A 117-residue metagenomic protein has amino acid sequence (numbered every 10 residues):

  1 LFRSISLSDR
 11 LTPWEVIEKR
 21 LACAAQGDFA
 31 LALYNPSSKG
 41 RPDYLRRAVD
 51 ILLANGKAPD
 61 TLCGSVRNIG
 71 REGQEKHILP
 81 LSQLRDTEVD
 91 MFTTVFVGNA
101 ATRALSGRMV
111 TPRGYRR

Functional and structural regions predicted by a protein language model:
F2-G27: Class I SAM-dependent methyltransferase SAM-binding "motif I" and its flanking Rossmann-like core
Q26-R117: A contiguous loop/helix-start segment that scaffolds small-molecule binding in enzyme catalytic cores
